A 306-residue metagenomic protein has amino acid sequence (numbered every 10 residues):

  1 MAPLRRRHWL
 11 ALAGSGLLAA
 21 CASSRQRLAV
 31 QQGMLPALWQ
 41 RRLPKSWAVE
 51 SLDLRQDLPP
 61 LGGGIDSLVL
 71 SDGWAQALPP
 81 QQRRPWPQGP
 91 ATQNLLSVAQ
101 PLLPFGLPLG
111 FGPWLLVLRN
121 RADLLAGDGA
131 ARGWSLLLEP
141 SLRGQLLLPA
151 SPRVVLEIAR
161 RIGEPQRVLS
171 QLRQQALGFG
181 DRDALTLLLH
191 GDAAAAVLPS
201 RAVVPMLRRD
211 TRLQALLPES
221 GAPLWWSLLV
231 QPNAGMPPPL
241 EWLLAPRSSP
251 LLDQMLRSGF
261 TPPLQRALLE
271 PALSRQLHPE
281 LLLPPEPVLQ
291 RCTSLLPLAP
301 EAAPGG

Functional and structural regions predicted by a protein language model:
M1-S23: N-terminal export signals
S23-A131, L138: N-terminal segment of the mature folded domain
A29, W134-E157: Short loop->beta-strand "edge-of-pocket" segments that line small-molecule binding or catalytic clefts across diverse
L61, D72, Q76-L78, L147-G221: Ligand-binding pocket segment of bilobal, Venus flytrap-like solute-binding proteins
P85-N94, G106-P108, R208-P223, L228 (+1 more regions): Short beta-strand->loop
L115-L124, L224-P239, L243-P246, L251-L256: A bilobed periplasmic-binding-protein/Venus flytrap-type ligand-binding module shared by bacterial periplasmic
M236-P238, A245-G306: Extracellular/periplasmic juxtamembrane helices and adjacent flexible linkers that interface with membrane partners
